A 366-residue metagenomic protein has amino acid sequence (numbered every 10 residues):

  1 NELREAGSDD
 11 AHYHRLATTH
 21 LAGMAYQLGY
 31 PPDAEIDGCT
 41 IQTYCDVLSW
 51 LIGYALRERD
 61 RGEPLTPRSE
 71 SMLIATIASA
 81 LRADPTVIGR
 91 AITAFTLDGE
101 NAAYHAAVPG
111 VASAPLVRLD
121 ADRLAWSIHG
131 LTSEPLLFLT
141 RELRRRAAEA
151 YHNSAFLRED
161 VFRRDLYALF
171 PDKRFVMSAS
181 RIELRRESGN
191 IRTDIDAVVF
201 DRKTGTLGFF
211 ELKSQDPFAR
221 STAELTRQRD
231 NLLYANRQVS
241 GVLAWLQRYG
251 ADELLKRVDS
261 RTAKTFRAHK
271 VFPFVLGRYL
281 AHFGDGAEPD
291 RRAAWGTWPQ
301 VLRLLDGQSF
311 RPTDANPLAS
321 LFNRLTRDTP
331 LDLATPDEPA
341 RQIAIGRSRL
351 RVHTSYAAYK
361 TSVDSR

Functional and structural regions predicted by a protein language model:
N1-R366: Intrinsically disordered, low-complexity Ser/Thr/Pro/Gly-rich regulatory segments
